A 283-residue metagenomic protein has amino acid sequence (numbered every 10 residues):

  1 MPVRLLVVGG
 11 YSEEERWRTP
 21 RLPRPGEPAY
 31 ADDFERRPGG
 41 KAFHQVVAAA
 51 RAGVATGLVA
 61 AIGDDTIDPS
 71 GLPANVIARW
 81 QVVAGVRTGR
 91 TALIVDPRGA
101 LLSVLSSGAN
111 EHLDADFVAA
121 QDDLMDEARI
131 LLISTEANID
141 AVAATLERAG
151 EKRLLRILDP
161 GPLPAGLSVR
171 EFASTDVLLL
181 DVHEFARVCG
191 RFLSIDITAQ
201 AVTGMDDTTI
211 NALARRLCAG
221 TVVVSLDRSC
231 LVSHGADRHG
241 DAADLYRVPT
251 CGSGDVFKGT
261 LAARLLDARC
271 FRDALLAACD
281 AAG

Functional and structural regions predicted by a protein language model:
M1-P25: Positively charged, low-complexity intrinsically disordered leader regions
P2-L5, P25-R90, P97: Substrate-binding N-lobe of the ribokinase-like
A50-R51, N211-A212, R216-T221, L226-R228 (+1 more regions): Conserved post-catalytic alpha-helical subdomain immediately downstream of the catalytic base and nucleotide-binding
N75, E111-D116, I157-L163, G240-A242: Short gly/ser/thr-rich secondary-structure transition/capping motifs
V82-G85, T91-I130, T135: Conserved phosphate-binding/catalytic loop of the ribokinase/pfkB sugar-kinase fold
I130-G204, C230: Conserved beta-alpha-beta core of the PfkB/ribokinase-like small-molecule kinase fold
V177-L179, E184, V202-Y246: Conserved phosphate-donor
